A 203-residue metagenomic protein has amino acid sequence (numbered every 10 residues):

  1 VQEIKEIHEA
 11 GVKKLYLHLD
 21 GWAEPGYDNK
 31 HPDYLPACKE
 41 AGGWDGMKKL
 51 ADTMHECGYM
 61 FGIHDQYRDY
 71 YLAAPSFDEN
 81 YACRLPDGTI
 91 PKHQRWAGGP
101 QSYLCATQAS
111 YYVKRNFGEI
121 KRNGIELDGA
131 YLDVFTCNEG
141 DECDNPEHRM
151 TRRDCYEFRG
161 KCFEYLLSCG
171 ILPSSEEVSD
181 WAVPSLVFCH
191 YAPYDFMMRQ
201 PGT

Functional and structural regions predicted by a protein language model:
V1-K114, R122-A130, V134-H148: Aromatic-lined carbohydrate-binding/catalytic grooves of carbohydrate-active enzymes
G118-G124, M150-E176, A182-T203: Catalytic-core region of carbohydrate-active enzymes that cleave or remodel glycosidic bonds
C137-N138, D180-A182: Short, catalytically relevant binding-site loops at active-site mouths
